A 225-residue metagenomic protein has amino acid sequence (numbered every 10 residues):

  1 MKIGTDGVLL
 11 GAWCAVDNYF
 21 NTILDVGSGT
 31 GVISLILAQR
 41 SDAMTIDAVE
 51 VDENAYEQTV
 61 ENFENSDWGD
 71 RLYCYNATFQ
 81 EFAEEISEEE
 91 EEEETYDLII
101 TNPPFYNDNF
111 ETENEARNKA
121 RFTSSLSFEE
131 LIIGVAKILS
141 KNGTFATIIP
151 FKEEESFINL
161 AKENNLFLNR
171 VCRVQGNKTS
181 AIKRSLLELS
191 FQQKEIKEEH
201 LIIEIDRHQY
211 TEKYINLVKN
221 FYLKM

Functional and structural regions predicted by a protein language model:
M1, F105, Q192-E195: Active-site/binding-pocket entry motifs
M1-V16: Conserved SAM-binding loop and adjacent beta-strand
I3, L126-I182: Conserved Class I SAM-dependent methyltransferase catalytic core
L10, N102, L131, L189: Residue-level signal for inorganic ion chemistry
A12-E92, L98-T112: Conserved SAM/SAH cofactor-binding pocket of Class I
P103-E130: Mobile active-site "lid"/loop adjacent to the S-adenosyl-L-methionine
A181-M225: SAM/dcSAM-binding transferase cores
